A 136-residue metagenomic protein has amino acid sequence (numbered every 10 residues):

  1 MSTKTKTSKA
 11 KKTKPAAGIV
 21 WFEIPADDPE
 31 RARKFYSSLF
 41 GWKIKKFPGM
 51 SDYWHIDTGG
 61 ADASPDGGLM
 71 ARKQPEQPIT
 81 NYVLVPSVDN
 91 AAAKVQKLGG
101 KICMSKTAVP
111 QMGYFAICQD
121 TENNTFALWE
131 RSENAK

Functional and structural regions predicted by a protein language model:
M1-R33, D62, I79-N81, R131-K136: N-terminal beta-strand motif that seeds the catalytic metal site of vicinal oxygen chelate
S2-K4, W42-P78, T125-R131: Conserved short beta-strand elements that form part of the metal-binding/catalytic scaffold of enzyme active sites
I19-D27, A71-K97, Y114-Q119: Vicinal oxygen chelate
A32-Y36, V95, N123: Conserved active-site tyrosine of GNAT-family acetyltransferases
S38-I44, G99-K101: Conserved acetyl-CoA-binding loop of GNAT-fold acetyltransferases
F47-D52, A108-Q111, A135-K136: Short glycine/proline-centered loop/turn elements that form peptide/ligand docking sites
W54-G59, A108-V109, A116-C118: Short acidic-hydrophobic surface loop/beta-edge motif
C103, E122, L128-K136: A beta-strand edge to alpha-helix "cap/lid" segment located at domain peripheries
